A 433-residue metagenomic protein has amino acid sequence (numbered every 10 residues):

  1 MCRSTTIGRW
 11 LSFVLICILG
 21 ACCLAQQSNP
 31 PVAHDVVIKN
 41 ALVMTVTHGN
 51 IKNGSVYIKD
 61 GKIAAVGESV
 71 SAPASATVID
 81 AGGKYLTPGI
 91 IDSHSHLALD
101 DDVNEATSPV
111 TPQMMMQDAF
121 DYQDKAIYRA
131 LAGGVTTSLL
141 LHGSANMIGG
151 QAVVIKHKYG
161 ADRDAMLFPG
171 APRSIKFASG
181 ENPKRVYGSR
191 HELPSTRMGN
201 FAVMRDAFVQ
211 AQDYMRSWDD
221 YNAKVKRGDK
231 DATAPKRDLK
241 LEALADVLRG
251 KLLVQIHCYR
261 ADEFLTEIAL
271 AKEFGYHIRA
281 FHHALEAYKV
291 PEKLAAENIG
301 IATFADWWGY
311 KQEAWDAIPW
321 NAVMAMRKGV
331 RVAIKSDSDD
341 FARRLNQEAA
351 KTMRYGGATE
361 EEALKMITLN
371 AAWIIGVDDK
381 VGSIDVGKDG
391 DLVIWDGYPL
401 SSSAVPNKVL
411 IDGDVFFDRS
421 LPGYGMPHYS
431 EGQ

Functional and structural regions predicted by a protein language model:
M1-G8: N-terminal secretory signal peptides that target proteins for export/translocation
W10-C22: Bacterial N-terminal signal peptides
S28-H34, V43, T47-T87: Histidine-rich, glycine-flanked metal-binding segment
H34-I38, A72-D118, A132: Replace "His-x-His-based motif
A41-M44, D385-Y429: C-terminal cap of metal-dependent C-N hydrolases
L99, V103-F120, K158-A161, K176-A178 (+3 more regions): Active-site gating loops and adjacent loop-to-helix segments of metal-dependent hydrolytic enzymes
D101-V103, P109-M114, L253, E292-A295 (+2 more regions): His/Asp/Glu-enriched, well-ordered alpha-helical/loop segment that forms or immediately abuts the divalent-metal
L131-H282, V405, I411: Polyanionic/metal-chelating signatures
